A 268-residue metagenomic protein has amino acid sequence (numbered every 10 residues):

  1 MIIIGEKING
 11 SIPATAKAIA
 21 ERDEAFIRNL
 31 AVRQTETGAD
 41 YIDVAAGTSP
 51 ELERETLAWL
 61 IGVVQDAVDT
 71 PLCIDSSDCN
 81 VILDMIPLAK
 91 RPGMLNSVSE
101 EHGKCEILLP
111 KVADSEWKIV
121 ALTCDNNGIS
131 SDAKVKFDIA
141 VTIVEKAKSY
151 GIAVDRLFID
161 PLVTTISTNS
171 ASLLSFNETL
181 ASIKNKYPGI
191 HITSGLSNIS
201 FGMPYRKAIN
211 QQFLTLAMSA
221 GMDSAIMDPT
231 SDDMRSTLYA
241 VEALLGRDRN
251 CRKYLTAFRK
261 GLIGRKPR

Functional and structural regions predicted by a protein language model:
M1-I3, D40-D43, P71-C73, P92-L95 (+4 more regions): Structural preference for beta-strand elements that scaffold enzyme active sites
I3-N29, E53, M94-E100, N126-K134 (+1 more regions): Active-site mouth loops of central-metabolism enzymes
E6, L52-K90, N177-S194: Alpha-helix-loop-beta-strand connector modules within alpha/beta enzyme cores
I8-G10, A46-P50, D78-N80, S99-E101 (+4 more regions): Active-site-proximal loop/turn and secondary-structure-junction residues that shape catalytic pockets, frequently
R22-Q34, K104, I139-T142, I209-L214: Short, acidic/polar
T35-T70, L162-L173: Glycine-rich, proline-tolerant flexible connector loops at the mouths of alpha/beta enzymes
D43-S49, T70-D78, G93-G103, T123 (+1 more regions): Catalytic beta/alpha-barrel core
D114-I263: Catalytic alpha/beta core domains of metabolic enzymes, predominantly
